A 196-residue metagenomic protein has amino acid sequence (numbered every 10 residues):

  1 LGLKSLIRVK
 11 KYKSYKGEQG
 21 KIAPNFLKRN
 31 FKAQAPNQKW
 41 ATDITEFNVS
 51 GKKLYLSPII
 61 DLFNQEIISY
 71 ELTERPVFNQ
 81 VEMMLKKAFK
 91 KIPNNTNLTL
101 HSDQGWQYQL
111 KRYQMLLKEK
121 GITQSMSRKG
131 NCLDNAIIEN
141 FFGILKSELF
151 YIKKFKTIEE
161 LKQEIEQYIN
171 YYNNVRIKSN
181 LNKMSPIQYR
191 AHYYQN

Functional and structural regions predicted by a protein language model:
L1-A35, N131, S185-Y193: Basic, flexible linker segments flanking DNA-binding modules in nucleic acid-interacting mobile-element proteins
S5-K13, L100-Q104, K118-I137, K153-K156: RNase H-like polynucleotidyl transferase catalytic core
A23, N37, L56, V77 (+6 more regions): Hydrophobic (often cysteine-bearing) scaffold residues that line and stabilize catalytic clefts of nucleotide/cofactor
L27, D43, I59, Q65 (+9 more regions): Mobile genetic element proteins and their domesticated derivatives, centered on retroelements and DNA transposons
A33-I68, E74-F78: An active-site-proximal beta-strand-loop segment
E71-P93: Active-site beta-loop-alpha junctions of metal-dependent nucleic acid enzymes, especially the RNase H-like/DDE
N94-L110, R128, M184-I187: Acidic/histidine-rich, metal-coordinating catalytic segments
K111, K118-I122, I144-N196: C-terminal domain-tail junction helix/linker
